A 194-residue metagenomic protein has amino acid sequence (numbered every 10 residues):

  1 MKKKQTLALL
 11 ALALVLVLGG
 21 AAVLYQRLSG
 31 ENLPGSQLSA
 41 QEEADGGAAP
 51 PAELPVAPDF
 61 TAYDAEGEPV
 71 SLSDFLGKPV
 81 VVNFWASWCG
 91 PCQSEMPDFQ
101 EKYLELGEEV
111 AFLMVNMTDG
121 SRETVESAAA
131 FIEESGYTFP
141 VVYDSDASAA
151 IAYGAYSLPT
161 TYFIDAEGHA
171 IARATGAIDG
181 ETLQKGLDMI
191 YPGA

Functional and structural regions predicted by a protein language model:
M1-V56, A194: N-terminal targeting signals for export/organelle localization
P51-L54, D59-V80, L104: A short beta-strand-turn-helix
F60, V70, F75, F84-W85 (+3 more regions): Conserved hydrophobic/aromatic "anchor" residues that stabilize well-ordered secondary structure elements
L76, F84-E101: Conserved redox-active cysteine motifs that mediate thiol-disulfide chemistry, especially di-cysteine Cys-X(1-2)-Cys
K78-P79, M96-N116, E133, G180-E181 (+2 more regions): Conserved helix-turn-beta segment immediately C-terminal to the redox Cys motif in thioredoxin-like folds
V110-T124, Y137-D146: Thiol-based oxidoreductase modules, predominantly thioredoxin-like and allied folds used for disulfide exchange
A129-E167: Short, internal strand/loop/helix patches that form the active-site neighborhood or redox-interaction surface
F163-A194: Thiol-/selenol-based redox modules, centered on thioredoxin-like and closely related oxidoreductase domains
